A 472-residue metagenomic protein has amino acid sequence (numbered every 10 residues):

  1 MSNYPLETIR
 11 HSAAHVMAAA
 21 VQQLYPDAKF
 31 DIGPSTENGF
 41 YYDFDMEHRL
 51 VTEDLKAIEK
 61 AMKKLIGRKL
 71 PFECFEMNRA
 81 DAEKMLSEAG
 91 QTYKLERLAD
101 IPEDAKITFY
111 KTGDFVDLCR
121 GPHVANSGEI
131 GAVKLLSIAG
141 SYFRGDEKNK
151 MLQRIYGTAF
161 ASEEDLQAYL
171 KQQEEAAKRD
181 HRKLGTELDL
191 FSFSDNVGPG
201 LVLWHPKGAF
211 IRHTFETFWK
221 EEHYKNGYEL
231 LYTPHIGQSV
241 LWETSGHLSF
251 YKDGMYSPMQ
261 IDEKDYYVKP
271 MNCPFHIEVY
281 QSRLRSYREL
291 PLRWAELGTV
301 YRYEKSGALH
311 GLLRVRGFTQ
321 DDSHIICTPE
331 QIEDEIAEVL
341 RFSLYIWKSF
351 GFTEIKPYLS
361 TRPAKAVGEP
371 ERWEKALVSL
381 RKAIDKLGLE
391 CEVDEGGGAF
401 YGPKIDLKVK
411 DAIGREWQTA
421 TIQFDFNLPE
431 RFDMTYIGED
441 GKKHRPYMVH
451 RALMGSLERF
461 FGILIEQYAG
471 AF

Functional and structural regions predicted by a protein language model:
M1-T8, M17-A20, K29-S35, Y41-E304 (+3 more regions): Auxiliary tRNA-acceptor-end handling modules of aminoacyl-tRNA synthetases
A13, I58, F215, E335-V339 (+1 more regions): Hydrophobic alpha-helical membrane-association signature
V16-L24, V339, S343, A383-E392: Phosphate-interacting basic helix/loop segments used at nucleotide- and nucleic-acid interfaces
G33, T353-Y358, I463-F472: Substrate-binding beta-hairpin/strand module that engages nucleic acids
R49-K63, E338, F461-F472: Glycine- and Gly-Pro-enriched alpha-helical subdomains that act as flexible, kink-prone "lid/hinge" or packing modules
R68-T112, K348-Q418, I422: Metal-assisted phosphate- and nucleotidyl-transfer catalytic regions
K264-D265, P274-R283, L292, E296 (+2 more regions): A translation/RNA-centric and nucleic-acid-associated enzymatic feature enriched in Class II aminoacyl-tRNA synthetases
V300-A383: Extended, charged alpha-beta segments that form solvent-exposed binding/catalytic grooves in nucleic-acid-handling
